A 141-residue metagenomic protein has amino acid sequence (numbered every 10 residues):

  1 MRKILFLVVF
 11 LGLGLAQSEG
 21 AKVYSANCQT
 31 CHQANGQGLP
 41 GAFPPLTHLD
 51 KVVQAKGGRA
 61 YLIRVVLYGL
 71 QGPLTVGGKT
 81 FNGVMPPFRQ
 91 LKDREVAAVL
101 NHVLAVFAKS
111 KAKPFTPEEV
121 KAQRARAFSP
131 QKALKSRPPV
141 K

Functional and structural regions predicted by a protein language model:
M1-I4: Positively charged n-region of N-terminal signal peptides that target proteins for export
F10-Y24, G38-L39, D50-Q54, L134-K135: Electrostatic cytochrome c docking/interface patches
Q17, L39, R59, K92-V96 (+1 more regions): Solvent-exposed, acidic/flexible segments
E19-Y24, G58, L62, E95-V96 (+1 more regions): Stable alpha-helical elements in mature extracytoplasmic
Y24-A34, M85, V99-H102: The canonical Cys-X-X-Cys-His
G38-T75, N82-L91: Gly/Gly-Pro-rich "capping" loops immediately C-terminal to redox-active cysteine motifs in periplasmic/lumenal
V76-G77, G83, F88-K141: Flexible coil segments in periplasmic/lumen-exposed cytochrome c-class electron-transfer proteins
